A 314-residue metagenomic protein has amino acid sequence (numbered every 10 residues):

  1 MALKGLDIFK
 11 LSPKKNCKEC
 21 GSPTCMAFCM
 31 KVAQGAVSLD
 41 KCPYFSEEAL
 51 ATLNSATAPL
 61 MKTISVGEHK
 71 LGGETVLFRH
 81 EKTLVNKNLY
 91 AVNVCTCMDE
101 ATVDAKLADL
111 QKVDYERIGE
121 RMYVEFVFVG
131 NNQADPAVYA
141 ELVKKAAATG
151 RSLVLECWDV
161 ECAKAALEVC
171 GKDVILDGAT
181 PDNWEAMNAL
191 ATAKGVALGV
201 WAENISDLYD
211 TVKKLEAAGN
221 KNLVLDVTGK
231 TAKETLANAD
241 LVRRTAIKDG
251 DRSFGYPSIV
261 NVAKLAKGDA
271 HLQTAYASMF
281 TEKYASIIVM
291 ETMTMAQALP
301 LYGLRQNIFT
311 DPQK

Functional and structural regions predicted by a protein language model:
A2-K4, M30-L60, I64: Non-heme iron-sulfur electron-transfer modules
L3-K15: Ferredoxin-like iron-sulfur electron-transfer modules
K10, A51-H80, V85, L89-T96 (+4 more regions): Surface-exposed amphipathic alpha-helical tracts and adjacent flexible/coil segments at the periphery of soluble enzymes
S12, V32-V37, L107-I118, A146-G150 (+5 more regions): Structural signal for hydrophobic packing residues in well-ordered secondary-structure cores of soluble enzyme domains
P13-K31, D40-Y44: Local cysteine-cluster metal-coordination motifs and their immediate loop/turn environment, predominantly Fe-S cluster
K41-C42, E116-V127, N222, D249-Y256: Flexible, glycine/charged-enriched surface loops at secondary-structure junctions
A58-D210: Active-site beta->alpha loop and helix N-cap motifs at the rims of alpha/beta catalytic domains
D182-K314: Catalytic alpha/beta core domains of metabolic enzymes, predominantly
